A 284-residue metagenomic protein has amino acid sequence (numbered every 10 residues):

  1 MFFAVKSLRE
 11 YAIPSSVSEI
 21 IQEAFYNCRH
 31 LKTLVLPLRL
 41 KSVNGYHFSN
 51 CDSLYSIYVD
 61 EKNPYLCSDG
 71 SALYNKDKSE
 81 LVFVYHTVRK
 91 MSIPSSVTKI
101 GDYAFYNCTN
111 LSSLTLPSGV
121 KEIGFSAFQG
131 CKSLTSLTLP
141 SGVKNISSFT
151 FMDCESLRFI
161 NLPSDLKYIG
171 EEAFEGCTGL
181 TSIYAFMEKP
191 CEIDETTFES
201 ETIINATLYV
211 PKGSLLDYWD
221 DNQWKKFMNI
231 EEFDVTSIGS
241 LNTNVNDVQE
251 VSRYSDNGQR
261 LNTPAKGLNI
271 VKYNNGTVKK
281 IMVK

Functional and structural regions predicted by a protein language model:
M1-F3, I21-Y26, G45-H47, G101-A104 (+4 more regions): Consensus positions within tandem repeat domains that build extended binding/scaffold surfaces
V5-E19, C28-S42, C51-S71, K76 (+7 more regions): Structural signature of tandem-repeat unit edges
L73, T196-E201, N222: A structural signal for leucine-rich repeat
G119, A265-L268: A glycine-anchored, Pro-Gly-centered beta-turn/N-cap motif
D220-S237: A recurrent domain-boundary module in secreted/ectodomain proteins
D234-N257: Residue-level detector of functionally pivotal "anchor" positions at catalytic/ligand-binding pockets or at interdomain
I270-K284: C-terminal tail/sorting-segment detector
